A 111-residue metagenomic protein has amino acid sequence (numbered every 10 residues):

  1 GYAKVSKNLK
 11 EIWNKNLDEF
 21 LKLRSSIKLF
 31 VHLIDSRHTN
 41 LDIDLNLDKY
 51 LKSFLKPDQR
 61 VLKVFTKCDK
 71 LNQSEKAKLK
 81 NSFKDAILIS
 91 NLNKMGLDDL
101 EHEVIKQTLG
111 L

Functional and structural regions predicted by a protein language model:
G1-N16: Switch II (G3) loop of P-loop NTPases
G1-V5, L41, N72-Q73, G96: Conserved protein kinase catalytic core
V5, D35-S36, L92: Structured loop/turn residues at secondary-structure junctions
K10-N14, L45, K94-L97: Amphipathic alpha-helical transducer elements in NTP-driven molecular machines
N14-D85: Conserved C-terminal guanine-recognition region of P-loop GTPase G domains, centered on the G4
K67-L111: Canonical P-loop GTPase G-domain recognition
